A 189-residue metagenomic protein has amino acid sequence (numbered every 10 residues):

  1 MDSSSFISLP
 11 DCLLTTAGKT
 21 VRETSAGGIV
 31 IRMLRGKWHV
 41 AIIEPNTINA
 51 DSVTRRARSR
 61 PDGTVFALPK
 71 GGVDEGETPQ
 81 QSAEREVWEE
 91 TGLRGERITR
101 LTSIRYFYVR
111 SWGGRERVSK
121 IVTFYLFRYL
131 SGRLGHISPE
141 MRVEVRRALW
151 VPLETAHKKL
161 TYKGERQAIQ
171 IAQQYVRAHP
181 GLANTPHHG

Functional and structural regions predicted by a protein language model:
S8-L68: N-terminal strand-loop-strand
T24-A26, W38, K120-T123, R146: Change "...and in nucleic-acid phosphodiester-cleaving endonucleases..." to "...and in nucleic-acid processing enzymes
R35-K37, T47-A50, D74-E75, S103-F107 (+1 more regions): Short, charged/polar surface micro-motifs in flexible loops or helix N-caps
A67, S119, W150: Short aromatic/basic micro-patch
A67-T102: The catalytic Nudix box helix
G92-R133: Active-site segment of metal-dependent pyrophosphate-handling enzymes, primarily the Nudix hydrolase catalytic core
F124-L126, S131, H136-I169: NUDIX/MutT-family hydrolases
K158-G189: Charged phosphate-binding loop/patch that engages nucleotide di/tri-phosphates or the phosphate backbone of nucleic
